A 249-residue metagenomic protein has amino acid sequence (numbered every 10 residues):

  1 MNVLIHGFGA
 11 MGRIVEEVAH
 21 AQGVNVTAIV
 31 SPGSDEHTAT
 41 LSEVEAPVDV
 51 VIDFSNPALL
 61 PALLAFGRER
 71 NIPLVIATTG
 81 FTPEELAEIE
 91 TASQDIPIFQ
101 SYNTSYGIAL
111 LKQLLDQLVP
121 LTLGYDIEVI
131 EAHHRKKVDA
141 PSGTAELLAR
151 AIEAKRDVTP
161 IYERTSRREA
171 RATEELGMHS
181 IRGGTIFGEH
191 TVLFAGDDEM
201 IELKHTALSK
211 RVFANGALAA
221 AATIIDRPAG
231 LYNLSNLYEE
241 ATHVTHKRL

Functional and structural regions predicted by a protein language model:
N2-I5, A10-E45, L123-L249: C-terminal substrate-binding/catalytic lobe of Rossmann-fold NAD(P)-dependent oxidoreductases
V26-A28, N71-T78, P97-Q100: Short hydrophobic/aromatic-enriched beta-strand-loop microsegments
P32-D35, T79-T82, N103-T104: Short, acidic/turn-prone active-site loops that include or flank metal/cofactor- and phosphate-binding residues
V44-I52, R68-L74: Short acidic/histidine-rich motifs immediately flanking catalytic phosphotransfer sites in two-component signaling
S55-N56, T79, S180-R182: Short glycine-/small-residue-rich Rossmann-like dinucleotide-binding loops
A58, L64-A65, T78-I98, A109 (+1 more regions): Rossmann-fold NAD(P)-binding glycine/threonine-rich loop
P73, E88-S105, V119-E128: Rossmann-fold dehydrogenase core element
